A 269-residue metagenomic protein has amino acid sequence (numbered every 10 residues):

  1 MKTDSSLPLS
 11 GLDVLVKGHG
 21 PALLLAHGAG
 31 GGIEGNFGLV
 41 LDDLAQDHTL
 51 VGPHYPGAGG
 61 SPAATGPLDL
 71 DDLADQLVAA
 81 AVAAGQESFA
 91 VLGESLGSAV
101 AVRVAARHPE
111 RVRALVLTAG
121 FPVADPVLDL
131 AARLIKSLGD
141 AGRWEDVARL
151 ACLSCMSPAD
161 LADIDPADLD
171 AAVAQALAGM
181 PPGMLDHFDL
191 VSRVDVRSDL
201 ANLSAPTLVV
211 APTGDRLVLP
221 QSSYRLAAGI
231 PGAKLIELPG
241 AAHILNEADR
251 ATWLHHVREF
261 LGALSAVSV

Functional and structural regions predicted by a protein language model:
S6-P62: Conserved HGGG/HGGXW glycine-rich cap/lid loop of the alpha/beta-hydrolase fold
D42, V51-L92, H255: Active-site loop/oxyanion-hole signature of alpha/beta-hydrolase fold enzymes
G93, G97, A101: Gly/Ala-rich beta-loop-alpha elbow adjacent to hydrolase catalytic centers
V102, A106, V112-G142: Flexible "cap/lid" loop of the alpha/beta hydrolase fold
P126-L128, E145-D199: Conserved alpha/beta-hydrolase catalytic His-Asp/Glu region
L203, V209-A211, D215: Short beta-strand/loop motif that positions the catalytic acidic residue of the alpha/beta-hydrolase fold
G214-V218, H243: Acidic catalytic loop of the alpha/beta-hydrolase fold
A241-L254: Catalytic histidine-centered segment of alpha/beta-hydrolase-like enzymes
